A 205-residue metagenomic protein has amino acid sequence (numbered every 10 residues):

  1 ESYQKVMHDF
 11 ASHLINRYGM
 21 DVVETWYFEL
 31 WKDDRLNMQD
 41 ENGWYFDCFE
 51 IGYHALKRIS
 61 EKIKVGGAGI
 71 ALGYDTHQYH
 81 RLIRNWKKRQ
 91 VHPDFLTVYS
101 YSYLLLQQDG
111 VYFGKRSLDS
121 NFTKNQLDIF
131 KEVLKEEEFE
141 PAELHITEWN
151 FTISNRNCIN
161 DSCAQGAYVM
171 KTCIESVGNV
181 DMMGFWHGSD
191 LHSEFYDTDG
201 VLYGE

Functional and structural regions predicted by a protein language model:
E1-E132, S154-K171, F195-Y196: Active-site cleft segment of glycoside hydrolase catalytic domains centered on the general acid/base Glu
I15, Y101, K135, D181 (+1 more regions): Residue-level marker of positions within ordered structural domains that often coincide with functionally constrained
G19-D21, R89, E137, S176-N179: Extracytoplasmic/secreted proteins and extracellular or luminal domains
E61-I63, F139-A142: A short helix->loop->beta-strand "cap" motif at the edges of active sites that frequently abuts
G67, L144-I146: Beta-strand segments within the central parallel beta-sheet cores of soluble alpha/beta enzyme folds
E136-P141, S162: Elongated, non-catalytic scaffold/linker segments and compositionally distinctive motifs
I146-E205: Aromatic/acidic polysaccharide-binding cleft in carbohydrate-active enzymes
